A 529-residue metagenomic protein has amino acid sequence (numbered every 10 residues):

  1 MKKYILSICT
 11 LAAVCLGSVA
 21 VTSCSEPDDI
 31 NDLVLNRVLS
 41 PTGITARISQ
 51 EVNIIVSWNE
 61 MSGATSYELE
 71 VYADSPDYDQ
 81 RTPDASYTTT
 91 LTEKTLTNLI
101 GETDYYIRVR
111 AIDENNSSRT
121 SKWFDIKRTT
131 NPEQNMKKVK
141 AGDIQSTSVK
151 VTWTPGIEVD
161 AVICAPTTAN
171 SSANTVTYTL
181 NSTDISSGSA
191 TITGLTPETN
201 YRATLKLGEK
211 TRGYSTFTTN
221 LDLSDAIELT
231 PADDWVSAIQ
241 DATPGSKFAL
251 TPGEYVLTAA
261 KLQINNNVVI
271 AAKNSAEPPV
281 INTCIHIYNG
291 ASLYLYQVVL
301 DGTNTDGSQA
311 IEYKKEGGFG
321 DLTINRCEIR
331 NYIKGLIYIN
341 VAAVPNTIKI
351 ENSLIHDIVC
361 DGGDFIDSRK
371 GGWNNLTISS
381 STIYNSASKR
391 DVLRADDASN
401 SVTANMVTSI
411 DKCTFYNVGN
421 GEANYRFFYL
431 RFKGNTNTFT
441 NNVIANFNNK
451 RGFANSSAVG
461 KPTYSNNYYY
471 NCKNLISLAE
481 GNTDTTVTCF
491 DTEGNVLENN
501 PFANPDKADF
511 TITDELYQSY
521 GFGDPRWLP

Functional and structural regions predicted by a protein language model:
M1-V52, N115-I126: Bacterial Sec-dependent N-terminal signal peptides
S25-N31, G101, I112-Q134, P197 (+1 more regions): Extracellular fibronectin type III
V52-G63, T147-V159: Conserved aromatic anchor
T147, T243, V256-A271, P278-G320 (+2 more regions): Extracellular beta-strand-rich solenoid/capping regions of secreted or surface-exposed proteins that bind or remodel
L221-Y255, L516-L528: Acidic Gly/Asp/Thr-rich repetitive segments characteristic of extracellular carbohydrate-active and adhesion proteins
T258-A260, N282-C284, T303-I311, N331-I339 (+7 more regions): Short glycine/acidic-rich loop motifs that flank beta-strands on beta-rich extracellular proteins
A291-G302, F319-N331, P345-V359, W373-K389 (+4 more regions): Right-handed parallel beta-helix
S456-P529: Acidic, glycine- and Ser/Thr-rich low-complexity intrinsically disordered tracts in extracellular/secreted proteins
